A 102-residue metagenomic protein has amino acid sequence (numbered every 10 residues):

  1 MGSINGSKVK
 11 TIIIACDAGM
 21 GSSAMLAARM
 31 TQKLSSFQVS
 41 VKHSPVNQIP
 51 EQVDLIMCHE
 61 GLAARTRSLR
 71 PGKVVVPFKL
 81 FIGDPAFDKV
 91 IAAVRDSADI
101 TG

Functional and structural regions predicted by a protein language model:
G2-V46: Conserved active-site segments centered on acidic
I14, V76-G102: Ser/Thr/Gly-rich flexible loops in soluble cytosolic domains mediating phosphotransfer, phosphorylation
H43, C58, V76-P77: Structural signal for conserved beta-strand scaffold positions within catalytic alpha/beta enzyme cores
S44-N47, E60-T66: Short, polar loop motifs at secondary-structure junctions
E51-Q52: Alpha-helix C-terminal capping/helix-to-coil transition sites in glycosyltransferase folds
L55: Short, Asp-centered acidic motifs that coordinate Mg2+ and/or phosphate in catalytic or ligand-binding sites
H59-E60, I82: Glycine-rich nucleotide/cofactor/substrate-binding loop typically near the N-terminus or early in the first domain
R70-K73: A short helix->loop->beta-strand "cap" motif at the edges of active sites that frequently abuts
